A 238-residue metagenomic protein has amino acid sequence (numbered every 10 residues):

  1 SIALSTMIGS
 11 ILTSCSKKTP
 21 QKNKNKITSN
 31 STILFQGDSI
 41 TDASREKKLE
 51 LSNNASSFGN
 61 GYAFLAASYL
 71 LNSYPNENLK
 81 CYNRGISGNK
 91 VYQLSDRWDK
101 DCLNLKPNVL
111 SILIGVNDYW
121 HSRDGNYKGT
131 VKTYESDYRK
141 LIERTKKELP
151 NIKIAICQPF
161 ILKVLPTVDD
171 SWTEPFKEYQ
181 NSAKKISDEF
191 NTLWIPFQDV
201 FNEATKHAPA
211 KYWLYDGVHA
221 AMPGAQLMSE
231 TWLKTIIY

Functional and structural regions predicted by a protein language model:
S1, A55, I236-I237: Alpha-helix C-terminal capping segments
S1-S16: N-terminal export signals
S10, S44-K48, T205: Short amphipathic alpha-helical interaction/hinge segments
S16-R84, D99-K106: Serine-esterase "nucleophile elbow" of acetyl-processing enzymes
K18-T19, Y92-L94: Short gly/ser/thr-rich secondary-structure transition/capping motifs
Q36-D38, S87, I114-V116: Glycine-rich beta-strand-to-loop/alpha-helix junction loops that act as flexible
S44-N60, G85-V91, W120-G129, G217: Acidic/histidine-rich helix-loop elements that form or flank divalent-metal/phosphate-binding sites at the catalytic
L65-N78, Q93-Y238: Alpha-helical cap/lid subdomain in secreted, periplasmic, or secretory-pathway luminal O-acyl-processing enzymes
